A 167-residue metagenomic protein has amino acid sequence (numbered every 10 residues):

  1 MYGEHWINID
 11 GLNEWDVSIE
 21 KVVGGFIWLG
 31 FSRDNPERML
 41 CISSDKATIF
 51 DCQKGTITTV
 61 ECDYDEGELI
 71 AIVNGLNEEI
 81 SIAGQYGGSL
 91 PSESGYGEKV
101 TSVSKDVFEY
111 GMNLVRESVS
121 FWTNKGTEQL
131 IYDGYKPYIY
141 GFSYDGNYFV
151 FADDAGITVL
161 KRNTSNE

Functional and structural regions predicted by a protein language model:
M1-E167: WD40-repeat beta-propeller superdomains and closely related acidic/aromatic-rich repeat-like regions
